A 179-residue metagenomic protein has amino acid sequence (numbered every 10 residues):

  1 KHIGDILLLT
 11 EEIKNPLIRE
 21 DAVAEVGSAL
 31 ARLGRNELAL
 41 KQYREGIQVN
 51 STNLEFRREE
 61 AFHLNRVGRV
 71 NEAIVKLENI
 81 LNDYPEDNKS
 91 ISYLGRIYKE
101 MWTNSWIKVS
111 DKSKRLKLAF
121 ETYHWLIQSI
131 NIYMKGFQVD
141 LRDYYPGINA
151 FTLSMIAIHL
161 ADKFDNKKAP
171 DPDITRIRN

Functional and structural regions predicted by a protein language model:
K1-G4, N15-R32, N50-R66, Y84-S113 (+2 more regions): Amphipathic alpha-helical repeat scaffolds of TPR domains
H2-I3, N36, V70, N104 (+2 more regions): TPR-repeat structural position
I6-L9, N36, Y43, L77 (+2 more regions): Hydrophobic/aromatic packing residues within the alpha-helices of TPR/SEL1-like helical repeat arrays
E12-I13, E45-G46, N79-I80, G136: Canonical positions in the second alpha-helix
S110-Y123: Surface-exposed cleft-lining segments at the edges of enzyme active sites
L118, D165-D173: HEAT/armadillo-like alpha-solenoid scaffolds in large eukaryotic assembly and transport factors
I174-N179: Alpha-helical protein-protein interaction modules
